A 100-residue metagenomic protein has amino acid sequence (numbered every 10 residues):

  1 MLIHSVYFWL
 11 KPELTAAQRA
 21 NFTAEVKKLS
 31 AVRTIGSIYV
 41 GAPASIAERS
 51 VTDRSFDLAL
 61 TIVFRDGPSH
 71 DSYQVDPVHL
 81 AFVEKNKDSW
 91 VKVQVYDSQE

Functional and structural regions predicted by a protein language model:
L2-L10, I46-Q74: Short, well-ordered beta-strand segments in beta-rich or mixed alpha/beta enzyme and ligand-binding folds
L2-V40: N-terminal first-folded block
A20, E25-G36, R54, V63-Y96: An amphipathic, aromatic/His-enriched active-site/gating alpha helix that lines ligand/cofactor pockets
Y39-A44, D97-Q99: A general secondary-structure junction signal
